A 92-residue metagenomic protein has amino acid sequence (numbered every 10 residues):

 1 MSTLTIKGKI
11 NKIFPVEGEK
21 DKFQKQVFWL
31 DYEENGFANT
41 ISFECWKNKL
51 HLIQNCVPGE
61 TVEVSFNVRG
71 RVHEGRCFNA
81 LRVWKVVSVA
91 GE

Functional and structural regions predicted by a protein language model:
M1-E92: Single-stranded nucleic acid-binding surfaces, predominantly the OB-fold ssDNA-binding core
